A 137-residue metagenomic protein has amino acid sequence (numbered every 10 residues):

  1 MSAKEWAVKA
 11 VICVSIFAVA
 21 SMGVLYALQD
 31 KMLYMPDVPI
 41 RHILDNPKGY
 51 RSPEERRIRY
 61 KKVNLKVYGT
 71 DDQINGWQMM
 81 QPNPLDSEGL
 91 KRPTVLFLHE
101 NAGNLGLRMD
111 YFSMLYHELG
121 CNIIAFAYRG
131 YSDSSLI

Functional and structural regions predicted by a protein language model:
M1-K4: N-terminal Lys/Arg-rich, disordered targeting/topogenic segments
A10-K66: An N-terminal hydrophobic leader/cap segment in hydrolases
K66-I137: Membrane-embedded segments
